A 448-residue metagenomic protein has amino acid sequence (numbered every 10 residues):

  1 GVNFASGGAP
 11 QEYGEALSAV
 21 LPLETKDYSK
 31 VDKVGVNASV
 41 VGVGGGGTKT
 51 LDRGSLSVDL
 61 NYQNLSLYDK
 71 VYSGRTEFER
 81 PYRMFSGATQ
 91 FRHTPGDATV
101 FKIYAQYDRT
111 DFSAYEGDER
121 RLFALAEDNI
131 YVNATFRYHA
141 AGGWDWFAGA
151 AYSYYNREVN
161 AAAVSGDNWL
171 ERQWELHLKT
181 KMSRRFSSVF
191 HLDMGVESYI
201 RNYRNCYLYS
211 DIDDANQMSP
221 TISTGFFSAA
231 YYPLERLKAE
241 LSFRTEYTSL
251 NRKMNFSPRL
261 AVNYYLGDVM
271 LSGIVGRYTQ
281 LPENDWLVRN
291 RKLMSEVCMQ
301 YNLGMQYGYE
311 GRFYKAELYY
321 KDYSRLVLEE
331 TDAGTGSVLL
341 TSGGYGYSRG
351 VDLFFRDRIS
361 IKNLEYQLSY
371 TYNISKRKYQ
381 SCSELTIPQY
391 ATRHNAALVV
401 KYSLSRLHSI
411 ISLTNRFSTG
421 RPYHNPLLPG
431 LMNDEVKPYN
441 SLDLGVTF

Functional and structural regions predicted by a protein language model:
G1-V34: N-terminal periplasmic accessory domains that precede and gate Gram-negative outer-membrane beta-barrel machines
S6-G8, T25, V40-G42, L51-R53 (+14 more regions): Transmembrane beta-strands of outer-membrane beta-barrel pores
G35-N37, T76-R83, R121-D128, G166-W174 (+6 more regions): Replace "Gram-negative outer membrane beta-barrel proteins" with "bacterial and organellar outer membrane beta-barrel
R53-L56, S66, A98-F101, G142-W146 (+6 more regions): Repeated loop/turn-to-beta-strand initiation elements of outer-membrane beta-barrel proteins
L65-V71, T76-S86, A98-H177, D213: Flexible loop and strand-edge segments within Gram-negative outer membrane beta-barrel domains
G149-A151, Y265-G267, L271-S272, S295-R356 (+1 more regions): Membrane-embedded beta-barrel scaffold of Gram-negative outer-membrane proteins
H191-L266, L281-P282: Signature of Gram-negative outer-membrane beta-barrel scaffolds
P233-R236, Y320, S342-H424: Gram-negative outer-membrane beta-barrel transporters
